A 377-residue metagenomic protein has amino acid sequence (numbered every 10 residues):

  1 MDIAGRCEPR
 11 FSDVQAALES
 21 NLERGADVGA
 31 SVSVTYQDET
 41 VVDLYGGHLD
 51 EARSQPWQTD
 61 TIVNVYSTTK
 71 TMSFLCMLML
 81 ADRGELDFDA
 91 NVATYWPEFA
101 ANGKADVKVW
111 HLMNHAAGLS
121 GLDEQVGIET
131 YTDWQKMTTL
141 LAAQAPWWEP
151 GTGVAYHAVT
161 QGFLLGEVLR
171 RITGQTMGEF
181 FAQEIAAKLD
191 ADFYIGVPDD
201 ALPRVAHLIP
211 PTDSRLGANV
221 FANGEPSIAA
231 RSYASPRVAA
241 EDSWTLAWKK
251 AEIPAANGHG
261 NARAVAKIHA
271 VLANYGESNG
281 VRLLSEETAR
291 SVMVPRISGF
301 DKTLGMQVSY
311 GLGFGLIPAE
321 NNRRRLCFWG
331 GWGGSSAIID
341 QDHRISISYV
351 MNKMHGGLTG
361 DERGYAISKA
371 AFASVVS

Functional and structural regions predicted by a protein language model:
D2-V65, D87: Short, conserved catalytic-motif segment at the N-terminal edge
S12, L18-E19, D38, I62-D89 (+3 more regions): Active-site SXXK
V41-L44, G127-E149, Q175-D192, P236-E241: Short, charged, amphipathic alpha-helices and their helix-cap/turn boundaries
Q58-D60, Q144-G151, Q161-F163, T245-P254: Flexible glycine/proline-enriched surface loops and loop-helix/loop-strand junctions
T59, N64-T68, D82-E124, A142-A143 (+2 more regions): Active-site helix/loop module of the DD-peptidase/beta-lactamase fold, centered on the serine-lysine SxxK catalytic
H115, Q161-V168, E252, A256-S278 (+1 more regions): Active-site-proximal alpha-helical segments within enzyme catalytic domains
A206-A262, R290-H343: Active-site Gly/Thr loop motif
I253, N274, S278, T288 (+2 more regions): Short, gly/Ser/Thr-rich active-site loops of penicillin-recognizing serine hydrolases
